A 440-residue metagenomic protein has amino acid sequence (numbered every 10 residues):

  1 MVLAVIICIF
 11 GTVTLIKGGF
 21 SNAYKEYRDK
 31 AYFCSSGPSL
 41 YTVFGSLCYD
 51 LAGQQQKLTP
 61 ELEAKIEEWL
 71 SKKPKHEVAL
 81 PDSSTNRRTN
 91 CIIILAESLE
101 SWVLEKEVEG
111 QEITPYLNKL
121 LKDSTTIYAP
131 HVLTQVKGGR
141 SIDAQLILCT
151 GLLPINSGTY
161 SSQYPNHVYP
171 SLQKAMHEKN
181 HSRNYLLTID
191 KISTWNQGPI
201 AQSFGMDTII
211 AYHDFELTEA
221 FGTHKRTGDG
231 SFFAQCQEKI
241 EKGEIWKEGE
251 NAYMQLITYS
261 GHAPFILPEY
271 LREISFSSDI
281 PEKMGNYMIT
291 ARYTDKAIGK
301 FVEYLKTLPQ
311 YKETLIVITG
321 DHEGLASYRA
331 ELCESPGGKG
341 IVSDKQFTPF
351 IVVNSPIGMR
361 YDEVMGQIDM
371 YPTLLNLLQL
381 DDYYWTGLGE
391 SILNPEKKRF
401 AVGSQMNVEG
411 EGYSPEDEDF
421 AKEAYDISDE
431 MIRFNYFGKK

Functional and structural regions predicted by a protein language model:
M1-T89, E105-T114, N118-K122, Y128 (+2 more regions): N-terminal secretory/membrane-targeting segments
E68-K440: Solvent-exposed soluble domains appended to multi-pass membrane proteins
